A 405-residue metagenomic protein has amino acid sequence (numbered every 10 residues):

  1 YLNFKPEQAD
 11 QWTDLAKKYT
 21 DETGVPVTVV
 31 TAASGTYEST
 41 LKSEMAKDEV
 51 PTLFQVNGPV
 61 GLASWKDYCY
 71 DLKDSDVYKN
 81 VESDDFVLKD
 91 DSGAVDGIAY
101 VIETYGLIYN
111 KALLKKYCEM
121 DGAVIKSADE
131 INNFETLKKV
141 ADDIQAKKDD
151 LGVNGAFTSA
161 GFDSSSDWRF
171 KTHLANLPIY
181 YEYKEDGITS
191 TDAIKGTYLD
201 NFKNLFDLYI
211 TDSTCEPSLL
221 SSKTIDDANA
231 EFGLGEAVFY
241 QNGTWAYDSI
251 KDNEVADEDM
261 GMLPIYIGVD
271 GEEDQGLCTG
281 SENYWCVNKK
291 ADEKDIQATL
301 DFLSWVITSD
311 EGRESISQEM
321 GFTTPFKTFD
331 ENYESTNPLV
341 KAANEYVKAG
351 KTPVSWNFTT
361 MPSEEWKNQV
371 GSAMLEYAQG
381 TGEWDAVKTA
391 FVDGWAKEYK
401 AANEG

Functional and structural regions predicted by a protein language model:
Y1-G61, D74-K79, D121, V269-E272 (+7 more regions): Conserved N-terminal structural module of periplasmic/extracytoplasmic solute-binding proteins
E22, P26, K47, N253-G321: Extracytoplasmic/periplasmic substrate-recognition and gating elements
T31-T40, N132-T136, L219-L234: Short helix-initiation/N-cap motifs at beta->coil->alpha
N57-K115, R169, D259-Y266, T336 (+1 more regions): Hinge/lid segment of periplasmic solute-binding proteins
K73-F86, K126-N132, G161-S164, I179-N204 (+3 more regions): Short, solvent-exposed loop/beta-turn-alpha elements that line the ligand-binding surface or hinge of extracytoplasmic
A94-Y100, Y105, E135-T191, A237: Extracytoplasmic/periplasmic solute-binding protein
A141-D142, D186-S222: Glycine-centered hinge/linker elements that transmit conformational signals in sensory and ligand-binding systems
T279, E319-F322, T328, A342-K397: C-terminal capping/gating helix-and-loop segments adjacent to ligand/active sites or protein-protein/ligand interfaces
